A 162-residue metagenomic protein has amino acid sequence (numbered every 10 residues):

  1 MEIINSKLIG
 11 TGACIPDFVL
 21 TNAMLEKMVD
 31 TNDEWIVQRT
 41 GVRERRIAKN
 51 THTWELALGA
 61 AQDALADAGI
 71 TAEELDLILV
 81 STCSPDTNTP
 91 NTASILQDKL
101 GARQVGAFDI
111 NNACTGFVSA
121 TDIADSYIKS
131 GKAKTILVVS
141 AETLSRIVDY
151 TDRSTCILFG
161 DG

Functional and structural regions predicted by a protein language model:
M1-D76, L100: Conserved "HGTGT" condensation-loop signature of ketosynthase/thiolase-family condensing enzymes that catalyze
E2-I3, K27, A66-E73, P85-G162: Acyl-thioester C-C bond-transforming condensing/cleaving domain
I9-T11, S81, V139: Short hydrophobic segments within beta-strands
T51, C83-D86: Short, surface-exposed acidic/glycine-rich loop or hinge patches that mediate macromolecular interfaces
D76-T82: Short glycine-rich or small-residue beta-strand-to-loop segments that form or flank ligand, phosphate, metal/Fe-S
